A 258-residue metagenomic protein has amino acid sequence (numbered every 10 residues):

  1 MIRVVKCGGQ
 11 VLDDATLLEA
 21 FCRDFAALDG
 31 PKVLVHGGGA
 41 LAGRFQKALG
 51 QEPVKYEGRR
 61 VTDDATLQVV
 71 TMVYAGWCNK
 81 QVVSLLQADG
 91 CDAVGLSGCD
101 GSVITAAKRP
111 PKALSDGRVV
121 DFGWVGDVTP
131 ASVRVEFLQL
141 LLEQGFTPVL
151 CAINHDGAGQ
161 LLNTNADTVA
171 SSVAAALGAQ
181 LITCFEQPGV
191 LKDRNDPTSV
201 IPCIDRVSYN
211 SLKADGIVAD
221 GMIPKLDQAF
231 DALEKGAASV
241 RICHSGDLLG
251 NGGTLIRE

Functional and structural regions predicted by a protein language model:
M1-E258: C-terminal catalytic "cap/lid" subdomain
